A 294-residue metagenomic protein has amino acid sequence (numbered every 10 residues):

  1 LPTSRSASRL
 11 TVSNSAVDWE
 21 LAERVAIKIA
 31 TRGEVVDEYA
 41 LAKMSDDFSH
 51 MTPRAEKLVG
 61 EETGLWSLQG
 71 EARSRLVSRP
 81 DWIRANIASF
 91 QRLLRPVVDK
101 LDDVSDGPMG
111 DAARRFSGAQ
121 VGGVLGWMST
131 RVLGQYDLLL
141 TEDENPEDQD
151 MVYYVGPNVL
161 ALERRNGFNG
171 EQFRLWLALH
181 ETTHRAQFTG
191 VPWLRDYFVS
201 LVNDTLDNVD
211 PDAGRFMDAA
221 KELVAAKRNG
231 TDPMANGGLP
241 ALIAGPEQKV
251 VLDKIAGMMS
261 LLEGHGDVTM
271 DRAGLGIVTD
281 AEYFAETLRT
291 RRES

Functional and structural regions predicted by a protein language model:
L1-A88: N-terminal low-structure segments adjacent to metalloprotease catalytic domains across cellular compartments
L10-R24, Y136-Y154, G230, M234: Acidic, low-complexity proline/glycine-rich segments
A42, D46, A112, N169 (+2 more regions): Short, solvent-exposed segments of well-ordered alpha helices
M51-P157: Auxiliary, metal-adjacent structural segments of Zn-dependent hydrolase domains
G126-L133, T189-I277: Post-HExxH zinc-binding segment in Zn-dependent metallohydrolases
N158-L177: Short pre-active-site segment immediately N-terminal to the catalytic Zn-binding motif
F173-T189: Active-site recognition of the HExxH zinc-binding catalytic motif
R272, G276-S294: Conserved alpha-helical "signature site" that marks functionally important helical segments or helix/loop junctions
